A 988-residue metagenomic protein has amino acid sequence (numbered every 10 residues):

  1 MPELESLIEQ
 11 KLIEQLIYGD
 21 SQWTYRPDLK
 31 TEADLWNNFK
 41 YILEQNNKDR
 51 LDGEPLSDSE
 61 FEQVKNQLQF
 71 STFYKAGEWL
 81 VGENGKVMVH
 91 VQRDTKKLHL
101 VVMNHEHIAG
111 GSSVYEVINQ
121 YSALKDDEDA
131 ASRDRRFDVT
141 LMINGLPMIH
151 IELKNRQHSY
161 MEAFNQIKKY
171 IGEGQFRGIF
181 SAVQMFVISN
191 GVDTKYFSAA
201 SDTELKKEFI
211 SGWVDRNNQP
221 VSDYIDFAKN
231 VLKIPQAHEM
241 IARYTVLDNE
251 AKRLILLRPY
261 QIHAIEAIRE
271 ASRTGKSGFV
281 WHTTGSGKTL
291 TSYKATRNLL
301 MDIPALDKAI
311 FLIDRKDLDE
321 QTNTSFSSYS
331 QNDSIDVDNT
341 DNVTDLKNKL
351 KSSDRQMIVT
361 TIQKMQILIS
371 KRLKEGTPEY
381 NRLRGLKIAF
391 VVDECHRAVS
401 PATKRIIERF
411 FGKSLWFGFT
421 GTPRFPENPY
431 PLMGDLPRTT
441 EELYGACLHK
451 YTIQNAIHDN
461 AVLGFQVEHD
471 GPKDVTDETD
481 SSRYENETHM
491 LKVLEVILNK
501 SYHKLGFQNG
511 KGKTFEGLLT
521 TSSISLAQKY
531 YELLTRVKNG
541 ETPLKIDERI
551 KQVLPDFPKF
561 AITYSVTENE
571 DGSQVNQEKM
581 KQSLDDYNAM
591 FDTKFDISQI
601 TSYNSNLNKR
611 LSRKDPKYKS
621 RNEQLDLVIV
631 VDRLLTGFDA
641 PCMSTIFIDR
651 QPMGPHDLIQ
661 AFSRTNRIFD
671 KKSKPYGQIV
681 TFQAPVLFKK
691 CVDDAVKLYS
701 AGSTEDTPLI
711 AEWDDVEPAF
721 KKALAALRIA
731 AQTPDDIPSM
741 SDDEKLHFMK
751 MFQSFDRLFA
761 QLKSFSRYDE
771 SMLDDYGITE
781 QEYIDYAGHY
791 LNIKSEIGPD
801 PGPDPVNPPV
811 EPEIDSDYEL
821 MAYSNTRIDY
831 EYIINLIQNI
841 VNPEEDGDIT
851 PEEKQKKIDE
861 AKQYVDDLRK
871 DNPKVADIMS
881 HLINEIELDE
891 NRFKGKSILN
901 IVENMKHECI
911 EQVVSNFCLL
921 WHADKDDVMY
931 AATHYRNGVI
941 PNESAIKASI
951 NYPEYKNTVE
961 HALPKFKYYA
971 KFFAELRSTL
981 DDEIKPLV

Functional and structural regions predicted by a protein language model:
M1-K308, D317, Q321-N332, S353-Q356 (+1 more regions): ATP-dependent helicase/translocase motor core
E14-Q15, L35, N47, L56-E60 (+8 more regions): Catalytic cores and motor modules of nucleic-acid processing enzymes
I143, S272-K276, A305, K351-R355 (+3 more regions): Short basic/glycine-enriched coil/helix segment immediately N-terminal to the Walker B
Y160, S198-A199, I362-S481, M490-L491 (+2 more regions): Signature of the SF2 helicase/ATPase Hel1-core->accessory helical subdomain module
D317-N342, R536-P543: Conserved helix-turn-beta segment of the N-terminal RecA-like "Helicase ATP-binding" lobe in SF1/SF2 helicases
S328-K371: Inter-Walker segment of RecA-like/P-loop motor cores
S353-I367, R621-T636: Conserved two-lobed SF2 helicase motor
S481-V628: Conserved C-terminal RecA-like helicase domain
